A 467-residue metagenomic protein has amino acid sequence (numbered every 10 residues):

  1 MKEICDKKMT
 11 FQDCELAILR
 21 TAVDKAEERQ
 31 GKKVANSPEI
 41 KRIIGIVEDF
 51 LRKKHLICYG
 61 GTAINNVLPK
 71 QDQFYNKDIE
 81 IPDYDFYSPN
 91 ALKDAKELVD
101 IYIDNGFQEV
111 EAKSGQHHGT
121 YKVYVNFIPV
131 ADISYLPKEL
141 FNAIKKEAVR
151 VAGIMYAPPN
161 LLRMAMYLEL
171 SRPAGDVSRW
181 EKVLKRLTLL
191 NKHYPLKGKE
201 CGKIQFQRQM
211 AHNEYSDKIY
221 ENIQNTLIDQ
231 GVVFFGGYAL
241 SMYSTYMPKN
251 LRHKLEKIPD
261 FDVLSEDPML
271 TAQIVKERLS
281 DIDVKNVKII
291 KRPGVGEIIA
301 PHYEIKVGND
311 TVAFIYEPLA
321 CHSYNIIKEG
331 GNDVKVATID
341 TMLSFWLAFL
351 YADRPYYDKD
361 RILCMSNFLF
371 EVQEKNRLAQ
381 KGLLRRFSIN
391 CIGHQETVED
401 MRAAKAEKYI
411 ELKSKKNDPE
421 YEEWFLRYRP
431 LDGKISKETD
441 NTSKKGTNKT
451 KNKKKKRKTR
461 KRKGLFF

Functional and structural regions predicted by a protein language model:
M1-D13, E28-R29, K197-N213, D217-K218 (+2 more regions): C-terminal, non-catalytic extensions of nucleic-acid polymerases
M1-K8, F127, N309, G331: Residue-level detection of beta-strand-connecting loop/turn positions
M1-R42, R150-K218, K437-K455, R460-F467: N-terminal regions immediately upstream of nucleotidyltransferase
I40-N90, K218-M269: Active-site nucleotide-donor binding segment shared across nucleotidyl transfer reactions
L92-V99, M269-I274: Short, conserved charged micro-motifs
D100-F141, R278-S323: Conserved catalytic core of two-metal-ion nucleotidyltransferases
E147-M166, G330-W346: Phosphate-handling catalytic interfaces
H322, N332-V398: Long, C-terminal catalytic modules of enzymes
